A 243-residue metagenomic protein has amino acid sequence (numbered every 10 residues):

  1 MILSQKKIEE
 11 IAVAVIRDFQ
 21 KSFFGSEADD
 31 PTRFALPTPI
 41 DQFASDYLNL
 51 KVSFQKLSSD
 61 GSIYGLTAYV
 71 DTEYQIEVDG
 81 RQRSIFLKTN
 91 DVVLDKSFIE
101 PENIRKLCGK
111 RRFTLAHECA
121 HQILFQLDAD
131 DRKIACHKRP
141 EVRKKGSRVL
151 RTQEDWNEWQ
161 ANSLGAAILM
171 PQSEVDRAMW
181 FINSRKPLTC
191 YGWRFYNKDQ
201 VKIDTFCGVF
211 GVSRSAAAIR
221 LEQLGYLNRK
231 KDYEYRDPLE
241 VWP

Functional and structural regions predicted by a protein language model:
M1-P243: Active-site hotspot residues in diverse enzymes, especially metal/ion-binding acidic/histidine motifs
